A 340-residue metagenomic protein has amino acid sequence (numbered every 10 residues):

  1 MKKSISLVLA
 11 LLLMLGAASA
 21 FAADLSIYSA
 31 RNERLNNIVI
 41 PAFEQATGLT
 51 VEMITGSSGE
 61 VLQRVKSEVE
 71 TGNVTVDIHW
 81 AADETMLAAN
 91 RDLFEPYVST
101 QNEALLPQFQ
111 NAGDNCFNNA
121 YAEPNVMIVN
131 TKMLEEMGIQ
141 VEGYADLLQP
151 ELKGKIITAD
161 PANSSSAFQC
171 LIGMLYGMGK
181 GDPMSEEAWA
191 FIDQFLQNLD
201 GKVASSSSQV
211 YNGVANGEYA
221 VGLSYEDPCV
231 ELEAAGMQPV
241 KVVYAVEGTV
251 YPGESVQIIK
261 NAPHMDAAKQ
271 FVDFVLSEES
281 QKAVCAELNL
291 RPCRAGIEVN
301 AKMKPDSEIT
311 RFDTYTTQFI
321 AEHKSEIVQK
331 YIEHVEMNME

Functional and structural regions predicted by a protein language model:
A18-A22: Sec/Tat signal peptide C-region and signal peptidase I cleavage site
S26, A30, R34-N37, S58-E60 (+1 more regions): Extracytoplasmic ligand-binding site segments that recognize negatively charged/polar headgroups
A30-E52, M127, L232: Short, polar/charged alpha-helical segment
T85-A89, A215, A220-P239: A ligand-binding cleft/hinge motif common to bilobed small-molecule-binding domains
E95-E103, C116-N118, A145-L148, Q238-V250 (+2 more regions): Short beta-strand->loop
E123, F191-L196, V203, G236-K260: Periplasmic-binding protein-like
T249, E254, I259-Y315: Mature extracytoplasmic/periplasmic domains
A301-E340: Extracellular/periplasmic bilobal clamshell ligand-binding domains
